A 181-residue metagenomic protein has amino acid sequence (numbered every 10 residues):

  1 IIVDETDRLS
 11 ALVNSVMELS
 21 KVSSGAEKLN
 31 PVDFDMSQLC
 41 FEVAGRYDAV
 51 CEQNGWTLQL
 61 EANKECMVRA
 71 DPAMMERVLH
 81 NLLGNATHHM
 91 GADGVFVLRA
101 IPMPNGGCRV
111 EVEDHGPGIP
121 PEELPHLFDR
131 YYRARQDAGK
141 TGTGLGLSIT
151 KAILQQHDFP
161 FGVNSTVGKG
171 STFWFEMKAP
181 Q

Functional and structural regions predicted by a protein language model:
D4-L9: Short alpha-helical segment of the dimerization/phosphotransfer core of two-component systems
S24-L29, M67-A70: Conserved micro-motifs of the catalytic ATP-binding
N30-G45: A conserved beta-strand-to-alpha-helix junction within the catalytic ATP-binding
V50-Q59: Short conserved segments within the C-terminal catalytic ATPase subdomain
A86-T87: Short helix-loop "hinge" at the ATP-lid/N-box region of the Bergerat-fold HATPase_c
I119-Y131: Short conserved segment of the HATPase_c
D158-F159: Conserved glycine-rich
